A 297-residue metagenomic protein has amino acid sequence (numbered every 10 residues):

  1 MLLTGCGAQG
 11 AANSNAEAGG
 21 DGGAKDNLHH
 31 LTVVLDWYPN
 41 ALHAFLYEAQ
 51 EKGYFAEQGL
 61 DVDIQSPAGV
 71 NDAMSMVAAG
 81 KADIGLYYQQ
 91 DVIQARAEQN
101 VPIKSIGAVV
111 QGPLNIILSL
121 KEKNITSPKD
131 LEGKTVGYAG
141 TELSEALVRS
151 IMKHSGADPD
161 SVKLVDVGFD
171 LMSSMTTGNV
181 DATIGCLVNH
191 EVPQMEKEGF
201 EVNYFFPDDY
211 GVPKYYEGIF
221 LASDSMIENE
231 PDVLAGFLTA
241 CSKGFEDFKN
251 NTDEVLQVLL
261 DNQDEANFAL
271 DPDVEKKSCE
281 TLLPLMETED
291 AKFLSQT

Functional and structural regions predicted by a protein language model:
L2-G5: C-terminal motif of bacterial Sec signal peptides marking the signal peptidase cleavage site
G7-G10: Bacterial signal peptide processing site
N13-G168, S173-T177, D181-N189, F205 (+1 more regions): Short, glycine-/small- and polar/acidic-enriched structural segments that line small-molecule recognition paths
E57, K129, P207-P213, E228 (+1 more regions): Short, solvent-exposed loop/beta-turn-alpha elements that line the ligand-binding surface or hinge of extracytoplasmic
V109-S119, E196, F200-M226, L238 (+1 more regions): Periplasmic-binding protein-like
V188-H190, D209-G211, N262-D264: Glycine-rich beta-alpha junction loops
P193: Phosphate/pyrophosphate-binding betaalpha-module
E230-T297: Secondary-structure end/capping motifs
